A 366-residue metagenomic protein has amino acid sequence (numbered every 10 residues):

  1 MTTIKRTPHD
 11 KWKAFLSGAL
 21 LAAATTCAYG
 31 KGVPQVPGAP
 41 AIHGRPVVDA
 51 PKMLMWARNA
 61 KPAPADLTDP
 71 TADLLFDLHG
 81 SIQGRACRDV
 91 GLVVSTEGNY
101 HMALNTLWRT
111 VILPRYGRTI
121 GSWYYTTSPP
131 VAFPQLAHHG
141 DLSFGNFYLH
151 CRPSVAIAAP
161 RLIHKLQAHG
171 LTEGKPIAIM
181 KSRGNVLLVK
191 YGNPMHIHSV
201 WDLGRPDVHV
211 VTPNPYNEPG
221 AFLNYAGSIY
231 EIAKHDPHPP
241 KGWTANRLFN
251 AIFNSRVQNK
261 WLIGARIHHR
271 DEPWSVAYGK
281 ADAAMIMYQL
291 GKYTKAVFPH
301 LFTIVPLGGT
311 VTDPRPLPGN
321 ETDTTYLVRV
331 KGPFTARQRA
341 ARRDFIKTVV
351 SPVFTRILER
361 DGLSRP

Functional and structural regions predicted by a protein language model:
M1-R6, C27-G30: Basic/polar N-terminal segments that are highly enriched at the extreme N-terminus, encompassing both cleavable
I4-L16: Bacterial N-terminal signal peptides that target proteins for export
D10-K11, A19, L92, R205: Short linear motifs in intrinsically disordered/low-complexity regions
L16-T25: Hydrophobic helical h-region of N-terminal Sec-dependent signal peptides in bacterial secretory/periplasmic proteins
Y29-I120, N146-R152, Q167, K181-R183 (+1 more regions): Exported/periplasmic ABC-transporter solute-binding proteins
G98, W123-H169, E173, I286-K292: Ligand-binding clamshell of periplasmic/extracellular solute-binding protein-like
S154-V155, K175-M180, N185: Short, glycine-/small- and polar/acidic-enriched structural segments that line small-molecule recognition paths
